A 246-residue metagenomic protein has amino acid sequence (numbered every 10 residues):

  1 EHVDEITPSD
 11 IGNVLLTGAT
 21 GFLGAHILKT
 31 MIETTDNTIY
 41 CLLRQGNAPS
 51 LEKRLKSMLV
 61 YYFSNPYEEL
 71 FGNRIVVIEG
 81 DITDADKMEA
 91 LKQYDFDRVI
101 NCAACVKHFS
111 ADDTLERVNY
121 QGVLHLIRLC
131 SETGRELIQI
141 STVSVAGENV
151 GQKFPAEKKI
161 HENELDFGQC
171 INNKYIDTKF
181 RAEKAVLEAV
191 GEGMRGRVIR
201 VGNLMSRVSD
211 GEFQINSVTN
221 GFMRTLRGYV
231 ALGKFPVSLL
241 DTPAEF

Functional and structural regions predicted by a protein language model:
E1-R98, C102: N-terminal Rossmann/SDR dinucleotide-binding element
N13-T20, G24, D112, N119-H125 (+1 more regions): C-terminal, well-structured subdomains that either form a transmembrane helix-short loop-helix hairpin in multi-pass
K29-E33, R128-S131, E188: Short, well-ordered alpha-helices that flank and scaffold nucleotide-derived cofactor binding pockets
N101, F109, T114-R117, Q121-D177 (+3 more regions): Conserved Rossmann-fold NAD(P)-dependent oxidoreductase catalytic core, especially the SDR/UDP-sugar
A111, D166-Q169, D210, T219-F246: A conserved pocket-lining segment of Rossmann-fold NAD(P)-dependent short-chain dehydrogenase/reductase
E116-R117, I171-F180, I215-T219, E245-F246: Short-chain dehydrogenase/reductase
L124, F180-L187: Conserved active-site helix of classical SDR/Rossmann-fold NAD(P)-dependent CH-OH oxidoreductases
E188-G196: Active-site-adjacent segment of SDR/Rossmann-fold oxidoreductases
